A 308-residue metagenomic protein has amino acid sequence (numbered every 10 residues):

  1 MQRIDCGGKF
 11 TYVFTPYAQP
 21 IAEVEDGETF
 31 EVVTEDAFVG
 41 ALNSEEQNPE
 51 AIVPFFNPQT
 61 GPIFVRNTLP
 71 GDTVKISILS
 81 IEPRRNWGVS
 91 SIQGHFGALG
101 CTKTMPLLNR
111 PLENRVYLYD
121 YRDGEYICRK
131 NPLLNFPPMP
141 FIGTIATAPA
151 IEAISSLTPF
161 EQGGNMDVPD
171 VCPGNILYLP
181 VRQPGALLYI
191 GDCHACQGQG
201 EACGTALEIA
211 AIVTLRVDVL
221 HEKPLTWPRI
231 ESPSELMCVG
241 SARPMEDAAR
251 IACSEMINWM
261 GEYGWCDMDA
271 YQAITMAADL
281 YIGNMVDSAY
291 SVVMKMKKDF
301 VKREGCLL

Functional and structural regions predicted by a protein language model:
M1-T11, N43-P54, G143-L157: Short, basic/aromatic beta-hairpin or loop at an interaction surface
M1-T11, T15-V33, A51, P58-S77 (+10 more regions): Alpha/propeptide regions of enzymes that mature by internal proteolysis
A37-N48, I81-S91, G185-A195, G283-V286: Short, Lys/Arg- and Gly-enriched loop/turn segments at beta-strand edges
V39, P83-Q93, T226-E246, T275-Y290: Short, surface-exposed loop/turn segments at secondary-structure boundaries that line and modulate
P54-N57, S288: Glycine-rich strand-loop-strand elements at beta-sheet edges
S80-P173: Intrinsically disordered, low-complexity linker/loop segments enriched in Gly/Pro and charged/polar residues
P138-E246: Conserved mixed alpha/beta catalytic, RNA-binding, or beta-rich assembly cores of soluble enzyme, regulatory
S288-L308: Long, compositionally biased
